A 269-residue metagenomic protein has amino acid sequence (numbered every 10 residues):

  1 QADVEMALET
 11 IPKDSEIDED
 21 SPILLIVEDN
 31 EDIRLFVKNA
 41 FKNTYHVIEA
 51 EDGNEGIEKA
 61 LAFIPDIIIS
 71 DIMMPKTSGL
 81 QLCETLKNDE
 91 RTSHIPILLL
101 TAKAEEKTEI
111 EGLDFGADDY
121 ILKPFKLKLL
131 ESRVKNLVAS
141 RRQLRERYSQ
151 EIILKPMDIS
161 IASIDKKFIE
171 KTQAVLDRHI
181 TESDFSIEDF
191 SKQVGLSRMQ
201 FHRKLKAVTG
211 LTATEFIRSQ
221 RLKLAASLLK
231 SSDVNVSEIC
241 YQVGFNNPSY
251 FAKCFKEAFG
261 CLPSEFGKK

Functional and structural regions predicted by a protein language model:
L35-N39: Charged docking surfaces used in two-component/phosphorelay signaling
E49-I67: Acidic, metal-coordinating helix/loop segments flanking the phosphotransfer/catalytic sites of two-component signaling
M74: Receiver (REC) domain active-site loop signature in two-component systems and cognate sites in sensor histidine kinases
F125-V134, V138: C-terminal output helix
A207-N246, K268-K269: Terminal helix-turn-helix DNA-binding modules in bacterial transcription factors
